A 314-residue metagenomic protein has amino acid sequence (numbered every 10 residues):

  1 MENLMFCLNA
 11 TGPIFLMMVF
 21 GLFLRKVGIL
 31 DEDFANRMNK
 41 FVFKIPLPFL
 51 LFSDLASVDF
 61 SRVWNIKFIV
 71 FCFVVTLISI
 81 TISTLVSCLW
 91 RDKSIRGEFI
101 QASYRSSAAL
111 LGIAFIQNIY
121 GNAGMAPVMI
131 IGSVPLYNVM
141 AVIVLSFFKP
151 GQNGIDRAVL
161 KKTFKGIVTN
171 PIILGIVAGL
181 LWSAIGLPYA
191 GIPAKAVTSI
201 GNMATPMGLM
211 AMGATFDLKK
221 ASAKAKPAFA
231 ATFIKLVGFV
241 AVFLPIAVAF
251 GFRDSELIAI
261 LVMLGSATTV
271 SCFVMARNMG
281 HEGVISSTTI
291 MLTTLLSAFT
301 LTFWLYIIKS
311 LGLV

Functional and structural regions predicted by a protein language model:
M1-V314: Alpha-helical transmembrane segments of multi-pass small-molecule/ion transporters
